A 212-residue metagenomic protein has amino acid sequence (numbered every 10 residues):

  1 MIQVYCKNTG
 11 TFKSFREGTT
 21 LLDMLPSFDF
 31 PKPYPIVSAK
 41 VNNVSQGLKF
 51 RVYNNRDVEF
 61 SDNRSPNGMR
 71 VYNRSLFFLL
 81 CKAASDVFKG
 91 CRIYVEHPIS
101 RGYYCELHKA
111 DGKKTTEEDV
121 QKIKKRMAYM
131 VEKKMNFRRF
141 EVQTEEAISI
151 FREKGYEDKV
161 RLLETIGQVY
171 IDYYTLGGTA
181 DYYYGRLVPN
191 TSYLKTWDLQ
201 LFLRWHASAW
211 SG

Functional and structural regions predicted by a protein language model:
I2-C6: A short beta-strand micro-motif
K7-N8, K40-N43, H108: Short strand-turn-strand beta-turns centered on an Asx-Gly dipeptide
T9-T19: Short, contiguous acidic and Ser/Thr-rich linear segments
T11-K13, Q46, V188: Short, isolated positions in well-ordered beta-strands
T19-P31: Short amphipathic, charge-patterned alpha-helical segments
L25-F28, R70-V87: Active/ligand-binding-proximal structured segments within catalytic/core domains that scaffold catalytic residues
I36-F50: Short acidic beta-strand-loop surface patches of small beta-rich interaction domains
F50-M69, R92-S100, Y104-G212: Auxiliary tRNA-acceptor-end handling modules of aminoacyl-tRNA synthetases
